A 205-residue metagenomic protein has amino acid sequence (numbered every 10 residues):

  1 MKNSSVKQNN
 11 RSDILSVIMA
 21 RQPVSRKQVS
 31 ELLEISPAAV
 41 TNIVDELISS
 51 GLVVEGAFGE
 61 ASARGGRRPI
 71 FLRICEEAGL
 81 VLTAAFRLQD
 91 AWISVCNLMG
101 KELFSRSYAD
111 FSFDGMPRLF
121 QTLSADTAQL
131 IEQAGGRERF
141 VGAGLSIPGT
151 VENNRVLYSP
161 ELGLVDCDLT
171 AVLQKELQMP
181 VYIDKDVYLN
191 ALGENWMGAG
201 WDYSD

Functional and structural regions predicted by a protein language model:
M1-R26, E31: Extreme N-terminal segment that seeds HTH/winged-HTH DNA-binding domains in transcriptional regulators
S25, V54-E55: Short beta-strand(s) of the beta-wing in winged-helix/HTH DNA-binding folds
V29, S105, S112-D205: Glycine-rich phosphate-binding loop and adjoining helix at the ATP-binding site of ATP-dependent phosphoryl-transfer
V29, V40-V53: Basic amphipathic alpha-helical segments that dock to polyanions
I35-E46, A63-G65: Canonical helix-turn-helix DNA-binding module
E55-G79, K185-D205: Conserved phosphate-binding catalytic cores of ATP/NTP-utilizing and phosphoryl-transfer enzymes
G66-S105: Gly/Thr-rich phosphate-binding beta-strand-loop-beta motif of the actin/hexokinase/Hsp70
